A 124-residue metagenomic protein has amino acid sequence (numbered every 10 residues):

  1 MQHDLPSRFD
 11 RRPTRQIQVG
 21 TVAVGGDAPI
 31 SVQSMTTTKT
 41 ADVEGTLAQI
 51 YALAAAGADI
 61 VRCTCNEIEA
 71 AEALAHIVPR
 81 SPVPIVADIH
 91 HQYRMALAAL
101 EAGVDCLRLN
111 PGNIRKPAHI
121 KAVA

Functional and structural regions predicted by a protein language model:
Q2-D4, F9-C63, E67-A124: Alpha/beta enzyme core
